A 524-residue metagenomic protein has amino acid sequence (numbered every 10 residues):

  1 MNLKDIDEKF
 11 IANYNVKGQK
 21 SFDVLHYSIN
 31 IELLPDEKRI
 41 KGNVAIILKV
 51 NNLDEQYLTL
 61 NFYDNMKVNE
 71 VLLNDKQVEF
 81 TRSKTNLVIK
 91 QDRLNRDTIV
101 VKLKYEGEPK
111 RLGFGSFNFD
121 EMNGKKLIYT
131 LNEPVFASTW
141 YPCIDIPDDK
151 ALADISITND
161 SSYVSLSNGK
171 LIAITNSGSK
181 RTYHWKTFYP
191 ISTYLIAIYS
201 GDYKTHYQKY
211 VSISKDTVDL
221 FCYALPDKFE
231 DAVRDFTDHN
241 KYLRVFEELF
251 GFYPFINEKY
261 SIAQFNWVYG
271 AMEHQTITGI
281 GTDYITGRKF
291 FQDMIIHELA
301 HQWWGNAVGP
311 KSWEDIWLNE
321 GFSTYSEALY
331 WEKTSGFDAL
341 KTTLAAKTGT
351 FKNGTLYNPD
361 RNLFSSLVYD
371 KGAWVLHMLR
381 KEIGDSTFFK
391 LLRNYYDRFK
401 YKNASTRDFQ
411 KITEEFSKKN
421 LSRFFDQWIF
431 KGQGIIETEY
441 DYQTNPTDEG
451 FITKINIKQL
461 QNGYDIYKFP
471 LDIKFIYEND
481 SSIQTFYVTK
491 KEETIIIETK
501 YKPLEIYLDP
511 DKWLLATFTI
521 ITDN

Functional and structural regions predicted by a protein language model:
M1-N43, N69, N74, N123-K126 (+2 more regions): N-terminal, polar/Ser/Thr-rich
A12-Q19, N95, K104-D154, G201-K209 (+1 more regions): Glycine/proline-rich low-complexity spacer/linker segments in large multi-domain proteins
G42, E133-V135, C143-I296, Y325: Hydrophobic helix-coil surface modules that form long, contiguous segments used for peptide/substrate interaction
L58, Y63-M122, G178-T182, E492-K502 (+1 more regions): A surface-exposed beta-strand-loop module
K67-L73, L421-S422, I435-T438, Q443-D509: Beta-strand-rich binding/interaction modules
T237, G279-A339, L392: Zinc-dependent metallopeptidase catalytic helix centered on the HExxH motif and its immediate flanking segment
E314-M378, E382, F399: Acidic/His/Gly-enriched intrinsically disordered linker/tail segments that often contain short helix/coil "MoRF-like"
S365-I455: Amphipathic alpha-helical substructures
